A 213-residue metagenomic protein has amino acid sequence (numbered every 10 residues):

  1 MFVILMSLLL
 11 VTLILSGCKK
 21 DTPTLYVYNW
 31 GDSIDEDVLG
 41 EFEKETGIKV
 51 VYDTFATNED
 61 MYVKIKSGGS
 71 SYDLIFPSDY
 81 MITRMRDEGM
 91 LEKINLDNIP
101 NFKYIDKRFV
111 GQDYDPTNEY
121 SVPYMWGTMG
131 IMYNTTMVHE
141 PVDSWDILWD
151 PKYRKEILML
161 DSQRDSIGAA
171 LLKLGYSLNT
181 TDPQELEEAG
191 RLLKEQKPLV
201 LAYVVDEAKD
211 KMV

Functional and structural regions predicted by a protein language model:
M1, K44, L91-I94: Glycine-rich, phosphate-binding/catalytic loops in enzymes
M1-I4, Y62, Q112-Y114, N118-E119: Hydrophobic alpha-helical segments with strong N-terminal bias
M1-L25: Short, low-complexity disordered leader/linker segments with a strong preference for bacterial N-terminal type II
L5, A56, H139: Conserved phosphate-coordination/catalytic loops
L8, I14-C18, V63-K66, S121 (+2 more regions): Short, flexible, glycine/charge-rich loop motifs used to bind or transfer phosphoryl groups or to couple energy/partner
C18-R84, K209-D210: Early extracytoplasmic/lumenal segment of secretory-pathway proteins
S71, F76-V213: Extracytoplasmic ligand-binding site segments that recognize negatively charged/polar headgroups
